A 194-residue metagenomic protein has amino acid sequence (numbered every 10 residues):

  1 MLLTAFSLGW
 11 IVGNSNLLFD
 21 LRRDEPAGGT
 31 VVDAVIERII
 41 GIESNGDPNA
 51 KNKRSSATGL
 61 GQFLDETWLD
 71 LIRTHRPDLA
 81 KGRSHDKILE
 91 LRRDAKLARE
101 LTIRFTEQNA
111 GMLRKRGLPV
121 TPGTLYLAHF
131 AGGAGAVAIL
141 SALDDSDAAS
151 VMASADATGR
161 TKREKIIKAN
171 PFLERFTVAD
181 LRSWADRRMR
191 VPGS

Functional and structural regions predicted by a protein language model:
M1-A50, R92-G117, M189-G193: Export/targeting segments at the very N-terminus of extracytoplasmic proteins
R38, G61-Q62, L127: Structural recognition of the beta-strand scaffold that forms the well-ordered cores of secreted hydrolase catalytic
K51-G82, D145-A149: Short, surface-exposed glycine/acidic/tryptophan-bearing loops
L64, I166-K168, F172-V191: Short, structural beta-strand-to-alpha-helix junction motif
D65, L69-Y126, F130-A138: Alpha-helical segment that forms one wall of the substrate-binding/catalytic cleft in peptidoglycan-active domains
G123-V178: Catalytic and substrate-binding regions of cell-wall glycan-acting enzymes that process beta-1,4-linked
